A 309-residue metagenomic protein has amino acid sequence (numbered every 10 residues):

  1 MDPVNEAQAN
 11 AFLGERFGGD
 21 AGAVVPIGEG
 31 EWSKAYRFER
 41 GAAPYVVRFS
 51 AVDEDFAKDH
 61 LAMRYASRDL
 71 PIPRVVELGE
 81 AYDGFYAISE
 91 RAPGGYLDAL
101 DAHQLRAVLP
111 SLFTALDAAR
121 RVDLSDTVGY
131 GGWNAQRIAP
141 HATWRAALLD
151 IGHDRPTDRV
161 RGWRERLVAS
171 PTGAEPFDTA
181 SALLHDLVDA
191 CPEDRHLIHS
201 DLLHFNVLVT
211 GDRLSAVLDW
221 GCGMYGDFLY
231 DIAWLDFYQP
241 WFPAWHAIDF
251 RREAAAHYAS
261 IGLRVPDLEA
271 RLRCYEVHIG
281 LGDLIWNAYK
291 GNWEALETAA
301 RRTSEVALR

Functional and structural regions predicted by a protein language model:
D2-D20, R121-S200, T303-E305: An alpha-helical support segment within catalytic cores of ATP-dependent transferases
V24-H141, R145-D150, P192: ATP-binding pocket architecture of kinase catalytic cores
V25, K34-F38, V47, D178-I232: Active-site acidic catalytic loop and adjacent metal/ATP-binding pocket of ATP-dependent phosphoryl transfer enzymes
V46-S50, G131-G132, L197-S200, V217-L218 (+3 more regions): Short beta-strand segments
Y230-L263, E276-N292: Active-site activation/catalytic loop segments of kinase-like enzymes and analogous catalytic loops in related
D267-R271: Residue-level signature of transmembrane alpha-helical entry/exit and packing/kink sites in multi-pass membrane
D283-R309: Helical subdomain adjoining the active site within ATP-dependent kinase catalytic cores
